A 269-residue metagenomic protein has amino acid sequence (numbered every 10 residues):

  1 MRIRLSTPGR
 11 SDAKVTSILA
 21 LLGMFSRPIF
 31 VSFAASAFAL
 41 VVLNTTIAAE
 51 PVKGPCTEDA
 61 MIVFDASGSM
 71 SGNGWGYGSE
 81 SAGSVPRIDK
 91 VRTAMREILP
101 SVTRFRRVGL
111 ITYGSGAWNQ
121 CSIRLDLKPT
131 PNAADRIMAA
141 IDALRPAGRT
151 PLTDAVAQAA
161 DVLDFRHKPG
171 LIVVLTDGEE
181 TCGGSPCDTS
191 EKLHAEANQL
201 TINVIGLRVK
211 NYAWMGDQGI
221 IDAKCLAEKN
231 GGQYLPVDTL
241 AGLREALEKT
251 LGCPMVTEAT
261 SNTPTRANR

Functional and structural regions predicted by a protein language model:
L5-A37: Short, low-complexity, charge-dense intrinsically disordered segments
V52-A60, M70-V108, D126-A133, R145: …and closely analogous acidic/polar surface helices at protein-protein or active-site interfaces in A-domain-like
K53-G54, G72-G74, R104-D142, A157-R166 (+3 more regions): Short beta-strand-loop
T57-D59, R104-V108, R166-L171, E196-N203 (+1 more regions): Loop/turn elements at helix/coil->beta-strand transitions in domains of secreted/extracellular proteins
D65-S67, V91, L110-Y113, A159 (+4 more regions): DG-centered beta-turn motif at the end of beta-strands
W75-I88, E97-I98, R124-L127, A140-R149 (+3 more regions): Second-shell loop/turn segments in exported
A143-L144, G178-K229, P236-V237, G242: VWA/integrin I-like adhesion module and closely mimicked acidic/polar interface patches used
I202, E228, Y234-R269: C-terminal "exit" segments of structured domains
